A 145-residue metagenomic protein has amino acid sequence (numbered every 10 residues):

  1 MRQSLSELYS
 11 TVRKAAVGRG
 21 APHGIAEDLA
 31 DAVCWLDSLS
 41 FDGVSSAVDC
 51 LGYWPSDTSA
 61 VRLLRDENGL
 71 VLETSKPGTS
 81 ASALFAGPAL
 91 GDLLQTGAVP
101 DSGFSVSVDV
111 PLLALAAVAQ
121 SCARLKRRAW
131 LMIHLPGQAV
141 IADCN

Functional and structural regions predicted by a protein language model:
M1-Q3, W35-D42, R65-L72: Short charge-dense sequence patches
M1-R19: Generic N-terminal amphipathic, Lys/Arg-enriched alpha-helix
S4, A21, I25, L39 (+2 more regions): Short, contiguous, pocket-lining structural segments that sit at or immediately flank catalytic/ligand-binding sites
L8, I25, A114-A117: Residue-level preference for nonpolar/small residues embedded in alpha-helices
A21-S56: N-terminal interaction modules that seed assembly of large macromolecular complexes
V44, D49-N145: A glycine-rich, acidic short-motif signal
